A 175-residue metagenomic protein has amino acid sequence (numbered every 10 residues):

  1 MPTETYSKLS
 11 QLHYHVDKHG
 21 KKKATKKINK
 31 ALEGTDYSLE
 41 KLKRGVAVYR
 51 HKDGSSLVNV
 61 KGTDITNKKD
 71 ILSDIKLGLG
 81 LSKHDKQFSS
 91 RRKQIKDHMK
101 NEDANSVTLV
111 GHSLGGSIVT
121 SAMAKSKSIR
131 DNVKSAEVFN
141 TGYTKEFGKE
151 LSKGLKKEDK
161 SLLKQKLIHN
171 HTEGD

Functional and structural regions predicted by a protein language model:
T5-V110, K127-S135, G142-K153, S161 (+1 more regions): A conserved cap/lid and substrate-binding interface adjacent to the catalytic center of lipid-processing enzymes
G111-G115, V119: Gly/Ala-rich beta-loop-alpha elbow adjacent to hydrolase catalytic centers
I118, N140-Y143: Serine-hydrolase-like catalytic core of hydrolytic proteins
V119-S128: Short glycine-enriched nucleophile-adjacent loop and the immediately C-terminal alpha-helix near the catalytic center
T172-D175: Acidic catalytic loop of the alpha/beta-hydrolase fold
